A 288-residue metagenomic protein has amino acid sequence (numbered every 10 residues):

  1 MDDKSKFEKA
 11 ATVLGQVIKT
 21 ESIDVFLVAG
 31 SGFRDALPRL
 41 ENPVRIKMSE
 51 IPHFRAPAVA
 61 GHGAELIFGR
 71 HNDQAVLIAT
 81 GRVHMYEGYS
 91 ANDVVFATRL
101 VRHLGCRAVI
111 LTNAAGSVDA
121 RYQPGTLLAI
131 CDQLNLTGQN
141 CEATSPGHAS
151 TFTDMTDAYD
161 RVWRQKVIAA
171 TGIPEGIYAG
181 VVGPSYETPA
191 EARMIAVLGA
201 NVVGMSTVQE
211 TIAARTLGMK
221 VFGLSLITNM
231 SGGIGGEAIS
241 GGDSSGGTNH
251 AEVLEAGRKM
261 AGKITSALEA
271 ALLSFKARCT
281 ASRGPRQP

Functional and structural regions predicted by a protein language model:
M1-T151, M155: Metabolite-binding pocket within alpha/beta catalytic cores that recognizes anionic/polar moieties
V13, V17-T20, V162, K166-G172 (+2 more regions): Generic non-transmembrane alpha-helical segments
V101-G105, A196, R215: Non-catalytic positions within long, well-ordered alpha-helices that form the structural scaffold/packing of enzyme
R107, N201, K220: Short acidic/polar active-site loop segments enriched in Thr and Asp
Q133-P184: Histidine/lysine/aspartate-rich catalytic loop segments that bind and position anionic ligands
R164-Q165, A169-N201, F275-R286: Active-site/ligand-binding-proximal alpha/beta "capping" segment
M205-E252: Zn-dependent metallopeptidase/amidohydrolase metal-coordination segment
G233-P288: His/Asp/Glu-rich mid-to-C-terminal helical/loop segments that flank catalytic regions of hydrolases
